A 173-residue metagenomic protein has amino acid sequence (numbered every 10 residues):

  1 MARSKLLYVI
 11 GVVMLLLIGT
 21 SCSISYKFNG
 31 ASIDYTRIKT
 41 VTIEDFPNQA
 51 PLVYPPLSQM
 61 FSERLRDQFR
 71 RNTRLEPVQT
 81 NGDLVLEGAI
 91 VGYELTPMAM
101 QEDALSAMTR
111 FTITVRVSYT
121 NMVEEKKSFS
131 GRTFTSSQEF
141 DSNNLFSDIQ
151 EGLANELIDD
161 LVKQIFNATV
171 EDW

Functional and structural regions predicted by a protein language model:
M1-I10: Bacterial N-terminal signal peptides that target proteins for export
V9-T20: Bacterial N-terminal signal peptides
T20-E63, D67, R74, Q79 (+2 more regions): A structural "domain/chain start" motif
S23, N121-S130, S137-W173: C-terminal/domain-edge helix-coil "capping" segments
F28-N29, R71-E76, D83-F129, S136-D148: Surface-exposed short loop/turn segments
R37-K39, F129-F134: Short coil-to-beta-strand
L52-E63, S106, R110, S147-D160: Soluble non-cytosolic domains of exported or imported proteins
